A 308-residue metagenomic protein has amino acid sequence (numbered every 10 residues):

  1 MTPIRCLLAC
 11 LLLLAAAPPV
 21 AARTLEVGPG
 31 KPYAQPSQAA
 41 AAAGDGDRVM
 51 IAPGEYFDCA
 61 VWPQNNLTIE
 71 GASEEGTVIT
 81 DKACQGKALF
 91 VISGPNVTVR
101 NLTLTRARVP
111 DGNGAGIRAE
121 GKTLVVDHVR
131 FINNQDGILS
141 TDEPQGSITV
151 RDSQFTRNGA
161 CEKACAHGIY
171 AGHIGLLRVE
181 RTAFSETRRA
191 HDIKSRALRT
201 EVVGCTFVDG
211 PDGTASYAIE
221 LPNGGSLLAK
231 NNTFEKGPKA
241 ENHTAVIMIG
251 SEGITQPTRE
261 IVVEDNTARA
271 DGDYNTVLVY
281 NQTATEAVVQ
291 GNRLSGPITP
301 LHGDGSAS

Functional and structural regions predicted by a protein language model:
M1-L8: Bacterial N-terminal signal peptides that target proteins for export
A16-A17: N-terminal signal peptide c-region/cleavage motif recognized by signal peptidases
A21, A41-D45, W62-P63, I92-S93 (+4 more regions): Flexible, charged surface loops at secondary-structure boundaries
T24-A52, Y56-D58: Acidic Gly/Asp/Thr-rich repetitive segments characteristic of extracellular carbohydrate-active and adhesion proteins
D45, Y56-E70, V78-R100, T105-T123 (+2 more regions): Extracellular beta-strand-rich solenoid/capping regions of secreted or surface-exposed proteins that bind or remodel
P53, E70-V78, P95-R106, T123-N133 (+6 more regions): Right-handed parallel beta-helix
D81-F90, P110-R118, N133-D142, C161-A171 (+4 more regions): Extracellular beta-strand/beta-solenoid scaffold signature
N275-S308: Leucine-rich solenoid repeat scaffolds
